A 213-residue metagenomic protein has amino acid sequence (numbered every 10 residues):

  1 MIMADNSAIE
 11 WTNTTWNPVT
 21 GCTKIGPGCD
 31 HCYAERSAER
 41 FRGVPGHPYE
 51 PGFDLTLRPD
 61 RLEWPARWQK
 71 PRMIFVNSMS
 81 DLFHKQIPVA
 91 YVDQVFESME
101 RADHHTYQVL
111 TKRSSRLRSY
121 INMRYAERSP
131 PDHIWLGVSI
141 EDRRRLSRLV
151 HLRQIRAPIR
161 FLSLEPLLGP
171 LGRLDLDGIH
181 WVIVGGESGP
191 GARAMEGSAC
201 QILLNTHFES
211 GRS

Functional and structural regions predicted by a protein language model:
M1-M73, D81: N-terminal [4Fe-4S]-dependent radical SAM core
L57-S213: Conserved AdoMet/S-adenosylmethionine-binding subsite of the radical SAM
